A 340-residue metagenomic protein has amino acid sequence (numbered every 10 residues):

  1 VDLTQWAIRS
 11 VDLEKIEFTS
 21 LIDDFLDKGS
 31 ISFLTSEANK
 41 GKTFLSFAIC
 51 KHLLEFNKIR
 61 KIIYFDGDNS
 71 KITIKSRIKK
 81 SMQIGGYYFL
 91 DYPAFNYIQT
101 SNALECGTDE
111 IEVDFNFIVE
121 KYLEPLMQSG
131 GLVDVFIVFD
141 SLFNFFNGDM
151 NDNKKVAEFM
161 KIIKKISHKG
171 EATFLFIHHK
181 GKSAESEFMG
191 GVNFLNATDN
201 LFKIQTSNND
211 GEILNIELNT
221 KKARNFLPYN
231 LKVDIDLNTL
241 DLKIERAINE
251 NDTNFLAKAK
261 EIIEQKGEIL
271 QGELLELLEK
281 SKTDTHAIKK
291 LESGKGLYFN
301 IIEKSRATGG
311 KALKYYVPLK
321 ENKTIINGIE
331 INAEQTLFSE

Functional and structural regions predicted by a protein language model:
V1-I84, F338: The Walker A/P-loop phosphate-binding site
L21-I22, K58-M150, L337-F338: Conserved inter-motif catalytic segment of the P-loop NTP-binding fold
G29, I59, L132-D134, E171 (+1 more regions): A general structural motif
F33-T35, N39, F44, F136 (+1 more regions): Phosphate-binding/switch region of NTP-binding enzymes
I49, T73-S81, I118-K121, E158-I162 (+2 more regions): Alpha-helical scaffold elements adjacent to nucleotide-binding pockets in ATP/GTP-utilizing enzyme cores
L54-E55, M127-G131, H168, E264: Residue-level signal for alpha-helix termini/capping positions
G130-L132, N209-E340: C-terminal regions of RecA-like/P-loop NTPase motor modules
